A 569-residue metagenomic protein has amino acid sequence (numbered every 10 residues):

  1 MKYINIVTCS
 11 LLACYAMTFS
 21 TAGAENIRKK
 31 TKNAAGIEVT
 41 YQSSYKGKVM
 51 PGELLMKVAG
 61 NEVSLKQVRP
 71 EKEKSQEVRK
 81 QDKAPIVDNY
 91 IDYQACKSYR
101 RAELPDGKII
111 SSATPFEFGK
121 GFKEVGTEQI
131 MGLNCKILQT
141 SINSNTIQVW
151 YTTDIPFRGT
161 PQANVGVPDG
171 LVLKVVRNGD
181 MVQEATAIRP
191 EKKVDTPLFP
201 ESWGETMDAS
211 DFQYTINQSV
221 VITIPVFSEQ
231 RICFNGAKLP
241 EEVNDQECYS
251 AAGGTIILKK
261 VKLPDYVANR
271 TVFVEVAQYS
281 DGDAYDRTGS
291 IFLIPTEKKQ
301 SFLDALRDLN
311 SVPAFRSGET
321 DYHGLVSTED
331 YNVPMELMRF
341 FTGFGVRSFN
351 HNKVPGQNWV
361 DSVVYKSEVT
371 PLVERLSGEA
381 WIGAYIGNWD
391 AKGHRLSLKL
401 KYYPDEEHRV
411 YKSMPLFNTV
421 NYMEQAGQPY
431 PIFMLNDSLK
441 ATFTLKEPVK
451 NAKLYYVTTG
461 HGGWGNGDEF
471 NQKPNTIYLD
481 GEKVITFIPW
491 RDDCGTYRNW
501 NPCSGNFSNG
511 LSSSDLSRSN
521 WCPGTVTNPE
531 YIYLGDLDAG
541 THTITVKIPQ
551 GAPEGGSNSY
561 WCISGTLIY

Functional and structural regions predicted by a protein language model:
M1-T31: Bacterial Sec-dependent N-terminal signal peptides
F19, K32-I37, E128, G427 (+2 more regions): Short, flexible coil/linker elements and helix-boundary hinge sites characteristic of intrinsically disordered
N26-I216: Extended soluble regions of mature proteins
E201-Y569: Extracellular/secretory-pathway and virion-surface proteins
